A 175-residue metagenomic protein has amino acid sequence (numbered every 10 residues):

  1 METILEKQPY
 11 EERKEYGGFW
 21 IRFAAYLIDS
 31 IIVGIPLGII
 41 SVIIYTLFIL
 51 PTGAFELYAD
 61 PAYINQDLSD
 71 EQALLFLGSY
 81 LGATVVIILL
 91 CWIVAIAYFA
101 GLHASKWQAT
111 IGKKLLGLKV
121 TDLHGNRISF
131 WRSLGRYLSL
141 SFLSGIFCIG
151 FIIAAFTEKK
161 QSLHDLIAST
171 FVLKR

Functional and structural regions predicted by a protein language model:
M1-L118, D122-S144, K174-R175: Short, small/hydrophobic-residue-rich motifs at membrane-helix boundaries and re-entrant hairpins of integral membrane
I146-C148: Select transmembrane alpha-helical segments in multipass membrane proteins
F151-R175: Hydrophobic alpha-helical transmembrane segments and immediately flanking/interface helices in integral membrane
